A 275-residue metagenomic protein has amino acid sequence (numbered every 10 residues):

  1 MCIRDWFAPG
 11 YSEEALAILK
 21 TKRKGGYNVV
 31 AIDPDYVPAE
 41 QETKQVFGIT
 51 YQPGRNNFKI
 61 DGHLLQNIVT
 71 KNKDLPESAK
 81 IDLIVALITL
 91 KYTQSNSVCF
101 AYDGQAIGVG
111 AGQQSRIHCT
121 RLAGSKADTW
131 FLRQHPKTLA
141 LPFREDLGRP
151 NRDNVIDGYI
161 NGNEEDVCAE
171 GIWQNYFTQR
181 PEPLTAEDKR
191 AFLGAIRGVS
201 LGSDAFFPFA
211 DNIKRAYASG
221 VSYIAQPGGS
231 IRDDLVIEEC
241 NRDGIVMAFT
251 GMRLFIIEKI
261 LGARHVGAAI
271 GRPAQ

Functional and structural regions predicted by a protein language model:
R4-Y223, I231-I260: ATP-dependent carboxylate/acyl-activation modules
P227: Short, amphipathic alpha-helical "recognition" segments used to contact nucleic acids or chromatin
A263-R264, A268-A269: Intrinsic, low-complexity polybasic segments
